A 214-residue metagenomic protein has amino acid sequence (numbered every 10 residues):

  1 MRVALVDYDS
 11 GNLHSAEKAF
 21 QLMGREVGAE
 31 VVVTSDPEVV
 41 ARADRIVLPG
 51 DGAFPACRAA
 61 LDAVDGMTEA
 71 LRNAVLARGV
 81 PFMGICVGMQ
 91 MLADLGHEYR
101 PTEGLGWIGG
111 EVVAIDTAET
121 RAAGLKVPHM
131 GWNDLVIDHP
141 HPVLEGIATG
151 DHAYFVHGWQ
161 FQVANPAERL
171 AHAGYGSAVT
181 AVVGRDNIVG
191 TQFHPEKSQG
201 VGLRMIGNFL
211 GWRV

Functional and structural regions predicted by a protein language model:
M1-F82, V87, R100, E111-T120 (+1 more regions): N-terminal beta1-alpha1 cap of cysteine-dependent amidohydrolase-like domains
P37, R72, H141-L144, T180: Short hydrophobic/charged patches on amphipathic alpha-helices used for structural packing and interfaces
A43, A77-R78, I108, G150 (+1 more regions): Structured helix-beta-strand junction loops
R58, A93-L95: Short glycine-enriched nucleophile-adjacent loop and the immediately C-terminal alpha-helix near the catalytic center
E69, L95-G174: Pocket-forming structural segment of enzyme catalytic cores
P81-G84, G104-L105, V127, H152-A153 (+2 more regions): A residue-level structural signature of the nucleotidyltransferase/glycosyltransferase Rossmann-like core
C86, H157, H194: Histidine-centered divalent metal-coordination motifs
G150, Q160-V214: C-terminal and late-domain segments of enzyme folds
